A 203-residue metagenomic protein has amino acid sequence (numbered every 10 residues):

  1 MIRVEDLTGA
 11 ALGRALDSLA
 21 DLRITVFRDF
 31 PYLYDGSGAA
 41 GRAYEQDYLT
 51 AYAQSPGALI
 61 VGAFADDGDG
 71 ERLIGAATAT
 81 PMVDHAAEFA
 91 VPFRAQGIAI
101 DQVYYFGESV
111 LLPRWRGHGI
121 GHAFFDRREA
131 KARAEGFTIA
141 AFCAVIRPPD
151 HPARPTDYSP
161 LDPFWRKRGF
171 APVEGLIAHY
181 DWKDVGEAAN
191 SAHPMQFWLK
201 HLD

Functional and structural regions predicted by a protein language model:
M1-D17, D21-T25, D29: Conserved N-terminal entry element of GNAT/NAT acetyltransferase domains
S18-L22, D47-Y48, A123, R127 (+1 more regions): Alpha-helical elements of Rossmann-like donor-binding domains used by nucleotide-donor carbohydrate transfer enzymes
V26-G68, T78: Active-site rim helix/loop that mediates acceptor-substrate recognition in acyltransferases
R72, A76-S109, P152-A153, I177-N190: Conserved acyl-donor/pantetheine-binding loop and adjacent beta-alpha core of acyl/acetyltransferases and related
V103-F106, A132-D157: Conserved GNAT acetyl-CoA-binding A-motif
E108-L111, G117-A132: Conserved acetyl-CoA-binding loop-helix of GNAT-fold acetyltransferases
D157-D162, R168-A171, L176-D203: C-terminal "cap" of GNAT-fold acetyltransferases
